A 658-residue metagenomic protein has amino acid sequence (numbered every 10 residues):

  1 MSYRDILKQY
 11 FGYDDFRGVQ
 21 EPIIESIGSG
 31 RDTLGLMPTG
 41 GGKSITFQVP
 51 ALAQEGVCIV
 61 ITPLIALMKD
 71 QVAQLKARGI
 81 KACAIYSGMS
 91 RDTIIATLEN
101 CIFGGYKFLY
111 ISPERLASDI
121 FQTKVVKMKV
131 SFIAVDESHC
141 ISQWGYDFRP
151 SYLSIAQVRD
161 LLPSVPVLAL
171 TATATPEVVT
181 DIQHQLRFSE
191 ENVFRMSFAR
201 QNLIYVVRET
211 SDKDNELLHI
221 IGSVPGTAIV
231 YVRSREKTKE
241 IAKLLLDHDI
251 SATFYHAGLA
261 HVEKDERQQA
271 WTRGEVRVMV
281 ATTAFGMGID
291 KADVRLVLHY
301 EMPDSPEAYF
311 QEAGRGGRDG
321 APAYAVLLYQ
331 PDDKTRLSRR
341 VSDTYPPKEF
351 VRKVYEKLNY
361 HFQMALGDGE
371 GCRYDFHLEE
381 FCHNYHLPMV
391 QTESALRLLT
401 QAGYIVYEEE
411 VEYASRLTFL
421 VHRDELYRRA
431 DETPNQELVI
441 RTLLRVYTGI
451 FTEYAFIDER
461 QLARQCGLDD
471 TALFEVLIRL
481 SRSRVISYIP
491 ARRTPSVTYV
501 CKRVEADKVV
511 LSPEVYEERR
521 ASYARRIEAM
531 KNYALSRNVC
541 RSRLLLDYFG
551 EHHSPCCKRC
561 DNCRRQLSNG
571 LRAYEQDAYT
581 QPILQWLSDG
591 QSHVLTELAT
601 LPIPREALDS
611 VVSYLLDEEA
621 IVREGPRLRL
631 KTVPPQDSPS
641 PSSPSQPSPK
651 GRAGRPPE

Functional and structural regions predicted by a protein language model:
M1-Y10, D14-G18, P22-S44, A51-I59 (+1 more regions): Helicase motor core with emphasis on the C-terminal RecA-like subdomain
R17, I45, D136, V633-S643: Intrinsic low-complexity/disordered segments
G42, A77, S138, V622 (+3 more regions): Short, intrinsically disordered low-complexity segments
A84, E216-I220, E266, V341 (+3 more regions): A broadly structural signal marking compact, well-ordered functional cores that mediate small-ligand/cofactor/substrate
R91, H593, L628, S640 (+1 more regions): Polar low-complexity intrinsically disordered regions enriched in Ser/Thr and small residues
P346-R503, K508-V611, E618-E624, L628-K631: C-terminal accessory/connector segments of nucleic-acid motor ATPases
P635-P657: Intrinsic disorder/low-complexity segments
